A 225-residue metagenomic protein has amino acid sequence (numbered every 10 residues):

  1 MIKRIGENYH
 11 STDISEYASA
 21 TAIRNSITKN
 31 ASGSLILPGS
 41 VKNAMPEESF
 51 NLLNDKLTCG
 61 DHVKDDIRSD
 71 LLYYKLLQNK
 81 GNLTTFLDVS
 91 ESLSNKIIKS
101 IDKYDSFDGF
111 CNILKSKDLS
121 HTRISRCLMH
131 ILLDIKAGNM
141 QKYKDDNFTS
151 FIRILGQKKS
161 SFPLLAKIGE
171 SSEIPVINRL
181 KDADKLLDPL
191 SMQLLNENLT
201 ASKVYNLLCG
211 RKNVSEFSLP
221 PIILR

Functional and structural regions predicted by a protein language model:
M1-R225: Active-site cores that bind ATP or allylic diphosphates and position pyrophosphate for catalysis
